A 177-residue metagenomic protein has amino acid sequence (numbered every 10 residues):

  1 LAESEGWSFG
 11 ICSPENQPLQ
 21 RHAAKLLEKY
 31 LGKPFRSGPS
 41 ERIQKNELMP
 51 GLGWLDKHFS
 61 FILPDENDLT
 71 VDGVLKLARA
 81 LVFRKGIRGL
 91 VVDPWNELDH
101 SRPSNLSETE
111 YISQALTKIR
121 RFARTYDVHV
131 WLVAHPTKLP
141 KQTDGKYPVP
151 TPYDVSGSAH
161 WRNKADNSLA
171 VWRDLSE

Functional and structural regions predicted by a protein language model:
S4, K29-K33, R84, P94-S101 (+4 more regions): Conserved, well-folded catalytic cores of nucleic-acid-processing and energy-transducing macromolecular machines
S4-G86, H100: Cytosolic-facing regulatory segments adjacent to core modules
E15-L19, E28, E66-L69, W95-L98 (+3 more regions): Conserved nucleotide-binding/hydrolysis micro-motifs of P-loop NTPases
R36-E41, F61-D68, H100-S113, T143-Y153: Flexible beta-alpha connector loops of hexameric P-loop NTPases
G86-I87, V128: Short, high-confidence coil segments that cap the C-terminus of an alpha-helix and link into the following beta-strand
R88-F122: Helical hairpin unit composed of two closely spaced alpha helices linked by a short loop
E110-E177: Phosphate-binding/switch region of NTP-binding enzymes
